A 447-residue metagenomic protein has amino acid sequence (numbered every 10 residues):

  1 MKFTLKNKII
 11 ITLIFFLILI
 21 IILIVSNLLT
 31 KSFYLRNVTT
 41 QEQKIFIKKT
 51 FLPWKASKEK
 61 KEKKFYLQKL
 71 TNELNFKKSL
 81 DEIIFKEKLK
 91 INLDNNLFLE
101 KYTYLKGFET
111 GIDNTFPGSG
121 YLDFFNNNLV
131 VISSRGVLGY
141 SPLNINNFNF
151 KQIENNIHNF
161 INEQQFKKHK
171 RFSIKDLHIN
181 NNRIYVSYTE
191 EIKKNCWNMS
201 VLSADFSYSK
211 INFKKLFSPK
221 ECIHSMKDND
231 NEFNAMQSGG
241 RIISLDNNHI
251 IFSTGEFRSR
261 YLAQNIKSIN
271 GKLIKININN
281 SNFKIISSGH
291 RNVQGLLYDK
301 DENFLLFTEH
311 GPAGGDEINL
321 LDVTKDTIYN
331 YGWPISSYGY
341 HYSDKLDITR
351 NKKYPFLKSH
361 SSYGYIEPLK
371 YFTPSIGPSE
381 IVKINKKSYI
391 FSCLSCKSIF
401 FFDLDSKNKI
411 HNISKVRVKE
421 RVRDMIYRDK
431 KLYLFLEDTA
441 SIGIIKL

Functional and structural regions predicted by a protein language model:
Q68-F98, I174, E256-N412: Beta-propeller domain segments
I84-K101, F125-N162, D205-N212, Y261 (+1 more regions): Beta-propeller domains
T103-L138, S173, S375-K383: Beta-strand-rich domains and repeat architectures in extracellular enzymes and scaffolds, especially beta-propellers
D123-N127, I179-N182, S244-N247, D299-E302 (+2 more regions): Residue-level detector of Asp-centered blade-edge/turn motifs that repeat once per structural unit in beta-propeller
N128-V131, R183-S187, H249-S253, F304-T308 (+2 more regions): Conserved beta-propeller blade signature
R171-K175, N195-I243: Asp-box/WD-like beta-propeller blade repeats and closely related beta-sheet repeat scaffolds
N408-D429: Conserved blade-ending motifs and adjacent loop-strand segments that build the rim/top face of beta-propeller domains
D424-L447: Blade-level signature of beta-propeller repeat domains, shared across WD40, Kelch, NHL, RCC1 and BNR/Asp-box propellers
